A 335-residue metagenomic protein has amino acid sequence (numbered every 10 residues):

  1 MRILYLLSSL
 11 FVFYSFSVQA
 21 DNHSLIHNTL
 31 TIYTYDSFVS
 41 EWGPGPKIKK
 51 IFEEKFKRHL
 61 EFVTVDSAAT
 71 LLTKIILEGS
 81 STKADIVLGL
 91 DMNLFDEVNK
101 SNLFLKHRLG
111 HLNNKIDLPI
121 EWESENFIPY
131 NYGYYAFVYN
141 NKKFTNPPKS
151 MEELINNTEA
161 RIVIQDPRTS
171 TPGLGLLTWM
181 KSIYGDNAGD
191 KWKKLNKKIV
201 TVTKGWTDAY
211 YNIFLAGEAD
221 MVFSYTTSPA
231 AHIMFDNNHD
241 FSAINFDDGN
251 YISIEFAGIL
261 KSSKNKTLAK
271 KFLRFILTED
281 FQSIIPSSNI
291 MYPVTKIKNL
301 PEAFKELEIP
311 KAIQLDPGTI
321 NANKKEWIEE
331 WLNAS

Functional and structural regions predicted by a protein language model:
H27-T29, Y33-G45, D66-T70, T82-A219: Extracytoplasmic ligand-binding site segments that recognize negatively charged/polar headgroups
P46-F62: Short alpha-helix C-terminal cap/hinge motif
N93-E97, L215-D240, N289: A ligand-binding cleft/hinge motif common to bilobed small-molecule-binding domains
L105-N113, E125-I128, E152, M221 (+3 more regions): Short beta-strand->loop
N114-D117, G133, K193-N196, T203-K204 (+4 more regions): Periplasmic-binding protein-like
A136-K143, K181, S253-N265, I284-S287: A bilobed periplasmic-binding-protein/Venus flytrap-type ligand-binding module shared by bacterial periplasmic
R161-T169, F275-N299: Periplasmic-binding protein-like
E302-S335: Extracellular/periplasmic bilobal clamshell ligand-binding domains
